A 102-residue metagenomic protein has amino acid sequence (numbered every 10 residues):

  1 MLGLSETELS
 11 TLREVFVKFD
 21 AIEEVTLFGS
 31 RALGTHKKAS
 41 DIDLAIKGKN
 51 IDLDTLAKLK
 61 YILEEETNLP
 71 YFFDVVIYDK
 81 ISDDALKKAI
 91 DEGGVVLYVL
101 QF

Functional and structural regions predicted by a protein language model:
M1-E24, L33-K38, K49-F102: Catalytic core of pol beta-like nucleotidyltransferases
S30: Conserved H-loop
